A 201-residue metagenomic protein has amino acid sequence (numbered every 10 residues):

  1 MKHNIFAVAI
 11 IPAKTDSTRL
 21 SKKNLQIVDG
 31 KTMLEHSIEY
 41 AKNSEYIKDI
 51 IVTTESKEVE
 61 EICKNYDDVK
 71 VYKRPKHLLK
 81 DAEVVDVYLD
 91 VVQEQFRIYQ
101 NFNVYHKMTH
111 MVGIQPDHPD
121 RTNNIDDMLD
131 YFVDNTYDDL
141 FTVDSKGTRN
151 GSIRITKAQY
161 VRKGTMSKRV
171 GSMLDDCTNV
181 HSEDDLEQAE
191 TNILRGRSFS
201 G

Functional and structural regions predicted by a protein language model:
M1-S21: N-terminal nucleotide-binding beta1-loop-alpha1 segment
F6, K48-I50, H110: Residues at the starts of beta-strands that form the adenosine-phosphate
A13, T54-E55, Q115, V143: Short beta-strand/turn micro-motifs composed of small residues that flank or help shape donor/cofactor-binding pockets
L20-N43: Short, well-formed alpha-helical segments that are part of the catalytic scaffolds of diverse glycosyltransferases
Q26-I27, V52, G113: Conserved SAM-binding loop
H36-H106: Conserved N-terminal catalytic core of the sugar/cofactor nucleotidyltransferase
A82-D90, E94, H106-H110, Q115-D184 (+2 more regions): Conserved core of the sugar-phosphate nucleotidyltransferase
